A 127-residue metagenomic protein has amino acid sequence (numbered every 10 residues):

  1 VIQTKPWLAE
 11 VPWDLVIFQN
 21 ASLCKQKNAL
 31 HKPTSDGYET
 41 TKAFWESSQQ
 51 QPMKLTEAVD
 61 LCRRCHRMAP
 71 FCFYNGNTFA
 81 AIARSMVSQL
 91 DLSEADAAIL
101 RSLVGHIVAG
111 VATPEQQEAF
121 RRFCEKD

Functional and structural regions predicted by a protein language model:
V1-D127: FIC/Doc superfamily catalytic core
